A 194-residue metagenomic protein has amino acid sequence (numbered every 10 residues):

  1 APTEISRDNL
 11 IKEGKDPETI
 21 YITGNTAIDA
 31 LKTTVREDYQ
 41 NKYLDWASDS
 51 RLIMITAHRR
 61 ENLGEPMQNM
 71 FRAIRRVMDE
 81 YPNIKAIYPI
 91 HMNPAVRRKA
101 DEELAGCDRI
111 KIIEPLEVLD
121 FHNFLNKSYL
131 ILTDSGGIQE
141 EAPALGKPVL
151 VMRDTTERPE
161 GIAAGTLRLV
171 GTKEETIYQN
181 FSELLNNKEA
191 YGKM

Functional and structural regions predicted by a protein language model:
A1-Y88, N93-M194: Nucleotide-activated sugar donor-binding and catalytic core shared by glycosyltransferases and related lipid-linked
